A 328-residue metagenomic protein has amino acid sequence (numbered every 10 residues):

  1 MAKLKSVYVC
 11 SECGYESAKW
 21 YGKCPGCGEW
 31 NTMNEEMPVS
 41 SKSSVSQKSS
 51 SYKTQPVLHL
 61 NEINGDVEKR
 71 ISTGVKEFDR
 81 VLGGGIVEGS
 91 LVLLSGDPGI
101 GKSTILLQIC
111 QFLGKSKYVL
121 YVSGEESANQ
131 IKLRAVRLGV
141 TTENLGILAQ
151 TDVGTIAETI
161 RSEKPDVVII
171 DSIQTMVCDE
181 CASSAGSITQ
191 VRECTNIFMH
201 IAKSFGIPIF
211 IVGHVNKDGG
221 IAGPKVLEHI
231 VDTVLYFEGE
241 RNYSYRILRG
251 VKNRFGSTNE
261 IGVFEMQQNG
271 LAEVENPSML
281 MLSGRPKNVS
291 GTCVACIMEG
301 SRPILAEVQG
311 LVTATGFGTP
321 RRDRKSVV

Functional and structural regions predicted by a protein language model:
A2, E16, R70, G83-G85 (+6 more regions): Replace "in large, NTP-powered and nucleic-acid-processing enzymes" with "in large, NTP-powered factors and other
A2-K5, E16-V92, G114-Y121: Detector for small/aliphatic-rich hydrophobic stretches
S6, P25-E29, M33, V39-S43 (+4 more regions): Conserved P-loop NTPase
T32, P98-I100, E125-N129, R137 (+9 more regions): Conserved nucleotide-binding/hydrolysis micro-motifs of P-loop NTPases
G89, D97-I100, L107-I197, T315: Conserved inter-motif catalytic segment of the P-loop NTP-binding fold
T189-F210, H214, I230-R241: Substrate-engagement module of ASCE P-loop NTPases
G220-I230: Short regulatory helix/loop adjacent to the ATP-binding pocket of P-loop NTPases
V327: Conserved small/polar residues in nucleotide/adenosyl-binding loops
